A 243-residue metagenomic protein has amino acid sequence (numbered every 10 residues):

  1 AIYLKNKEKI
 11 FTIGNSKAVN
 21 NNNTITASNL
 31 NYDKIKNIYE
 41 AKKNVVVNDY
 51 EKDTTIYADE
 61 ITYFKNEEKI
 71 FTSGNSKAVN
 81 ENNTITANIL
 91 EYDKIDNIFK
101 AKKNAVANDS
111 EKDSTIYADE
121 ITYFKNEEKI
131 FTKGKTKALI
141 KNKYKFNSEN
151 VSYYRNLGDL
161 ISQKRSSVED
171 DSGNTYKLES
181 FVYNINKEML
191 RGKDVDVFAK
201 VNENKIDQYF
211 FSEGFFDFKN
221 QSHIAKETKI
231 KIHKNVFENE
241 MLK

Functional and structural regions predicted by a protein language model:
A1-K243: Structural signature for solvent-exposed beta-strand/loop edge elements and short helix-capping sites, enriched
